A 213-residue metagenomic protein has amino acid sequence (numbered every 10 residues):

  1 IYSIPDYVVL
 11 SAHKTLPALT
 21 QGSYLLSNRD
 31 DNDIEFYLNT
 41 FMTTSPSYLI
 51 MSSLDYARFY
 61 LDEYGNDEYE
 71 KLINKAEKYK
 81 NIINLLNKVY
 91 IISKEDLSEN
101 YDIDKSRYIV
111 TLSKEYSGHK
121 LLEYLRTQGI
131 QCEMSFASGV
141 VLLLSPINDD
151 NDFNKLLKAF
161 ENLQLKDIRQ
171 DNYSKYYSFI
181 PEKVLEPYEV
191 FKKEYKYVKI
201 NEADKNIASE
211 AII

Functional and structural regions predicted by a protein language model:
Y2-E35, M42-S53: Active-site PLP attachment segment
S11, L26, Y37, A57-Y60 (+6 more regions): Generic, well-ordered alpha-helical scaffold segments in large soluble proteins
H13-K14, T40-S47, G65-Y69, V110-E115 (+1 more regions): Hydrophobic alpha-helical scaffolding
D31-E35, S53-L61, Y101-K105, M134-V140: Short acidic (Asp/Glu) and glycine-rich catalytic loops that position anionic groups and cofactors
T43-M51, G65-A76, Y101, G118 (+2 more regions): Generic structural signal for well-ordered, non-membrane alpha-helical segments in soluble metabolic enzymes
S52-D67, I147-N151: Amphipathic alpha-helix from the class-I
R58-L97: Conserved PLP-dependent catalytic core of the aminotransferase class-I/II
N84-I213: Conserved C-terminal alpha-helix-loop-beta "cap" of PLP-dependent enzymes that closes/shapes the active-site mouth
